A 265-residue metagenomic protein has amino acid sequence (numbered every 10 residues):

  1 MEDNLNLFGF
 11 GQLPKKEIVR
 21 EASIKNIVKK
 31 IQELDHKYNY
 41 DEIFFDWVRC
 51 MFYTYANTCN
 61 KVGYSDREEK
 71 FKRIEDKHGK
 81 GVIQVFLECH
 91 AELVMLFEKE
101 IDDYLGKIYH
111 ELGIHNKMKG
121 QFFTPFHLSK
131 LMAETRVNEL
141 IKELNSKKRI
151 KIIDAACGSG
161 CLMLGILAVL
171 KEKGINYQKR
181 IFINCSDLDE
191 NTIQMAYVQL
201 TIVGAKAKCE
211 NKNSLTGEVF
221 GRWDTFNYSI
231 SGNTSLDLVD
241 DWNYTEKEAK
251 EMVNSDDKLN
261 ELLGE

Functional and structural regions predicted by a protein language model:
N4-G174: Class I S-adenosyl-L-methionine
L7, Y38, R49, N57 (+1 more regions): Class I S-adenosyl-L-methionine-dependent methyltransferase module
